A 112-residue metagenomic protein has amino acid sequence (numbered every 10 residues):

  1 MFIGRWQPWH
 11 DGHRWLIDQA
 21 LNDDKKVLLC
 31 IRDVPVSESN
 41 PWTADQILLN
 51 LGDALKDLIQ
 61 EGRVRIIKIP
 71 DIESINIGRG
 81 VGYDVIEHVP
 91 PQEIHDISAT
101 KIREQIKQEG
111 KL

Functional and structural regions predicted by a protein language model:
M1-L112: Nucleotidyltransferase catalytic core that binds NTPs
